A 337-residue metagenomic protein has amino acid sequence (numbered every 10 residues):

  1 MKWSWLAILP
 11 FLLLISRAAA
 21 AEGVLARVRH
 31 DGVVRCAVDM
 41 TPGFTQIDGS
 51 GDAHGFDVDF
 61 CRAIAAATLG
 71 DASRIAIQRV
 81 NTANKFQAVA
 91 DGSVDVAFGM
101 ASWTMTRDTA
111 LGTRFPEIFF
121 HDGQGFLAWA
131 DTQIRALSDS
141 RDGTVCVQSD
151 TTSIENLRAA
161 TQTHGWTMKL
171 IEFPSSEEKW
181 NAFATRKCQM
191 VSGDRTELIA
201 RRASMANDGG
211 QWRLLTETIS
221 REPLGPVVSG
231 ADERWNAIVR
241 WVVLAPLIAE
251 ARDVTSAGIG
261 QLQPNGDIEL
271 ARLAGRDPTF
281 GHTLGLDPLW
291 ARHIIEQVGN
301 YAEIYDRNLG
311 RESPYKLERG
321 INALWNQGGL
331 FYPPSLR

Functional and structural regions predicted by a protein language model:
M1-A7: Bacterial N-terminal signal peptides that target proteins for export
I15-A18: N-terminal signal peptide c-region/cleavage motif recognized by signal peptidases
E22-M100, G285-L289, Q297-Y301, L324 (+1 more regions): Extracytoplasmic small-molecule ligand-binding "clamshell" domains of the periplasmic binding protein/Venus flytrap
R29-V33, A65-G70, A90-V94, D131 (+4 more regions): Sec-exported extracytoplasmic/periplasmic mature domains
R35-G43, A53-T68, S102, D122-P174 (+1 more regions): Bilobed "Venus flytrap"/periplasmic-binding protein-like clamshell domains and structurally analogous long
D59-R62, A66-T68, D131-I134, S138-D139 (+4 more regions): Extended ligand-binding regions for polar small-molecule ligands
R62, A66, G70, R74-D139 (+2 more regions): Acidic, polar ligand-binding/catalytic clefts
L270, A274-R337: C-terminal functional modules
